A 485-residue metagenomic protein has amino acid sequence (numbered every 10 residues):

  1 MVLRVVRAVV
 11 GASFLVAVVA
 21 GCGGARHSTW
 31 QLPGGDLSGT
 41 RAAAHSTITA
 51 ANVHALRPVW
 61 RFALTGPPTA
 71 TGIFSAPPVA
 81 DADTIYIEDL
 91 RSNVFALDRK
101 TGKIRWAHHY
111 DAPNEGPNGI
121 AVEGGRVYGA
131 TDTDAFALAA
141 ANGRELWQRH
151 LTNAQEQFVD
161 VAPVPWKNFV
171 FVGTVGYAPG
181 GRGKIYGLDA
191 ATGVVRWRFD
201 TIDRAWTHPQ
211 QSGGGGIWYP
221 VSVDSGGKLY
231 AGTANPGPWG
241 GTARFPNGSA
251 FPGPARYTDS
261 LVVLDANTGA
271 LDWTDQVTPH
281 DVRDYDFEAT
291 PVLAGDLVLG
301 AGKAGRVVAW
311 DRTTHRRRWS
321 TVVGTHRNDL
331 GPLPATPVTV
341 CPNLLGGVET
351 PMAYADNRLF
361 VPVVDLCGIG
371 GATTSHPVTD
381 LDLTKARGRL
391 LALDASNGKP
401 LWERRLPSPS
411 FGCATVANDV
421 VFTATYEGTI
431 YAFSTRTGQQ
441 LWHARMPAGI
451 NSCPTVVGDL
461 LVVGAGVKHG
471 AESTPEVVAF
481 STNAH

Functional and structural regions predicted by a protein language model:
M1-V10: Bacterial N-terminal signal peptides that target proteins for export
V19-G21: C-terminal motif of bacterial Sec signal peptides marking the signal peptidase cleavage site
A25-T69, I73, K103-Y110, R144-N153 (+8 more regions): Aromatic (tryptophan-biased) beta-strands that constitute blades/sheets of beta-rich domains
H27-L37, A70-N93, A112-A135, F158-I185 (+7 more regions): Repeat-blade elements of multi-bladed beta-propeller folds
A51, L97, L138-A139, L188 (+5 more regions): Hydrophobic/aromatic beta-strand positions that recur at structurally equivalent sites within the blades
H54, L90, K100, A141 (+8 more regions): Short, ordered coil/turn segments that flank beta-strands lining enzyme active or ligand-binding pockets
V94-A107, D189-A190, V195-R198, W218 (+1 more regions): Carboxylate/His-rich catalytic cores and anion/metal-binding grooves
R256, V262-D272, V277-H280, D284-L333 (+1 more regions): Acidic, glycine-rich loop-and-beta core segments that form the ion-binding/anion-interacting portion of active sites
